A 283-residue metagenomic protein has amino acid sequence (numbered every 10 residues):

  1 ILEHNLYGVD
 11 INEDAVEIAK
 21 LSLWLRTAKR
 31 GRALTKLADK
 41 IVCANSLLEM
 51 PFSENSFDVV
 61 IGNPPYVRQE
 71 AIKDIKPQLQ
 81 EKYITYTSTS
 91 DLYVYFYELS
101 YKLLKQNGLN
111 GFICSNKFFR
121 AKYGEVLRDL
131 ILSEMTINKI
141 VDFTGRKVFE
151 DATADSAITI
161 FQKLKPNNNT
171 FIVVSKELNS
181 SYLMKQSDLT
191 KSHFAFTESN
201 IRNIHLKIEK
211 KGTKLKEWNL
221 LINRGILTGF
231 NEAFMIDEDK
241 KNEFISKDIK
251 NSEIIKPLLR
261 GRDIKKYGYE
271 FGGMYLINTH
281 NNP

Functional and structural regions predicted by a protein language model:
I1-L2, A152-S156, G272: Short, solvent-exposed loop/turn segments at the edges of secondary structure
L6-V9: Conserved SAM-binding motif I beta-strand of class I
N12: Conserved SAM/SAH-binding beta-strand->alpha-helix loop
V16, L21-I249: Signature of N6-adenine DNA methyltransferases within the class I
T159, R262-D263: Core structural elements
Y269-P283: Contiguous C-terminal substrate-recognition/catalytic subdomains in enzyme active sites
